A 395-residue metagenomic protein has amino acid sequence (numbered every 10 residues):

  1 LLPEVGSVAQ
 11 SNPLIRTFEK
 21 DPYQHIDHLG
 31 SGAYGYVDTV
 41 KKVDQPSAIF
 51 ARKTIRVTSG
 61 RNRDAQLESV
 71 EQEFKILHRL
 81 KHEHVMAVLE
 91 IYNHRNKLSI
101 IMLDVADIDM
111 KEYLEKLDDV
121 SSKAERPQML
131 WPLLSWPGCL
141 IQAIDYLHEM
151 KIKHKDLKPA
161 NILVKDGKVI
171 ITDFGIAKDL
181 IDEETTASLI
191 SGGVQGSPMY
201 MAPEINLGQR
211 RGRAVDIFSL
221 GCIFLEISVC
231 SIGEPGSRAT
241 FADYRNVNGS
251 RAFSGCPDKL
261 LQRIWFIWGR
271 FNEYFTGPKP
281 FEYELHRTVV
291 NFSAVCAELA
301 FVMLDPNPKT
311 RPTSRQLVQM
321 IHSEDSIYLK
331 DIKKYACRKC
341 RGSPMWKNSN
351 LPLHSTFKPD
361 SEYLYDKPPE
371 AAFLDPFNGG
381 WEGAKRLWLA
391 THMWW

Functional and structural regions predicted by a protein language model:
L1-K20, Q24-I26: Juxta-kinase regulatory segment immediately upstream of eukaryotic protein kinase catalytic domains
G35-S59: Glycine-rich ATP phosphate-binding loop
A87-L98: Short beta-strand micro-motifs within the conserved protein kinase catalytic domain, predominantly in the N-lobe
N96-D109: Conserved short submotifs of the Hanks-type protein kinase catalytic core that shape the nucleotide-binding pocket
W136-P137: Activation segment signature within eukaryotic-like protein kinase domains
H148-V164: Catalytic-loop of the protein kinase fold
K165-G196: Activation segment/activation loop of eukaryotic-type protein kinase catalytic domains
R213-E284: Conserved C-lobe activation region of Hanks-type protein kinase-like domains
